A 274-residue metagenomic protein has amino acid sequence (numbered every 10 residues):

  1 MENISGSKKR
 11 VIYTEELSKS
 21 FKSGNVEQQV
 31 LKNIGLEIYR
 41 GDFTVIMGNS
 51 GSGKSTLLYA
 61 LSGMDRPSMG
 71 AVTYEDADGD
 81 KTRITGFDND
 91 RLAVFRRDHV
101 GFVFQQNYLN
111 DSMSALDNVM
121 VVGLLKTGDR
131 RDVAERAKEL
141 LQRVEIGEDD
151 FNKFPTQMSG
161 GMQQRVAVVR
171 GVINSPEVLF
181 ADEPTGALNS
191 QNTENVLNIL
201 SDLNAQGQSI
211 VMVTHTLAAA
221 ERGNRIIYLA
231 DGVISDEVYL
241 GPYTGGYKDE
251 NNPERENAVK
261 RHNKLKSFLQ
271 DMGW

Functional and structural regions predicted by a protein language model:
S62: Helix-to-loop junction immediately C-terminal to a conserved catalytic motif
D80-R83, M120, R131-D149: Conserved ABC ATPase "signature" region
M113-V122: Short coil-to-helix segment of the ABC ATPase nucleotide-binding domain corresponding to the Q-loop/switch region
F154-M158, M162-Q164: Conserved ABC ATPase signature
V166, G171-V172: ABC ATPase C-loop
I173-E177: A short, proline-enriched helix->beta-strand linker immediately N-terminal to the Walker B motif in ABC-type P-loop
L179-D182: Catalytic Walker B motif of ABC-type/P-loop ATPase nucleotide-binding domains
